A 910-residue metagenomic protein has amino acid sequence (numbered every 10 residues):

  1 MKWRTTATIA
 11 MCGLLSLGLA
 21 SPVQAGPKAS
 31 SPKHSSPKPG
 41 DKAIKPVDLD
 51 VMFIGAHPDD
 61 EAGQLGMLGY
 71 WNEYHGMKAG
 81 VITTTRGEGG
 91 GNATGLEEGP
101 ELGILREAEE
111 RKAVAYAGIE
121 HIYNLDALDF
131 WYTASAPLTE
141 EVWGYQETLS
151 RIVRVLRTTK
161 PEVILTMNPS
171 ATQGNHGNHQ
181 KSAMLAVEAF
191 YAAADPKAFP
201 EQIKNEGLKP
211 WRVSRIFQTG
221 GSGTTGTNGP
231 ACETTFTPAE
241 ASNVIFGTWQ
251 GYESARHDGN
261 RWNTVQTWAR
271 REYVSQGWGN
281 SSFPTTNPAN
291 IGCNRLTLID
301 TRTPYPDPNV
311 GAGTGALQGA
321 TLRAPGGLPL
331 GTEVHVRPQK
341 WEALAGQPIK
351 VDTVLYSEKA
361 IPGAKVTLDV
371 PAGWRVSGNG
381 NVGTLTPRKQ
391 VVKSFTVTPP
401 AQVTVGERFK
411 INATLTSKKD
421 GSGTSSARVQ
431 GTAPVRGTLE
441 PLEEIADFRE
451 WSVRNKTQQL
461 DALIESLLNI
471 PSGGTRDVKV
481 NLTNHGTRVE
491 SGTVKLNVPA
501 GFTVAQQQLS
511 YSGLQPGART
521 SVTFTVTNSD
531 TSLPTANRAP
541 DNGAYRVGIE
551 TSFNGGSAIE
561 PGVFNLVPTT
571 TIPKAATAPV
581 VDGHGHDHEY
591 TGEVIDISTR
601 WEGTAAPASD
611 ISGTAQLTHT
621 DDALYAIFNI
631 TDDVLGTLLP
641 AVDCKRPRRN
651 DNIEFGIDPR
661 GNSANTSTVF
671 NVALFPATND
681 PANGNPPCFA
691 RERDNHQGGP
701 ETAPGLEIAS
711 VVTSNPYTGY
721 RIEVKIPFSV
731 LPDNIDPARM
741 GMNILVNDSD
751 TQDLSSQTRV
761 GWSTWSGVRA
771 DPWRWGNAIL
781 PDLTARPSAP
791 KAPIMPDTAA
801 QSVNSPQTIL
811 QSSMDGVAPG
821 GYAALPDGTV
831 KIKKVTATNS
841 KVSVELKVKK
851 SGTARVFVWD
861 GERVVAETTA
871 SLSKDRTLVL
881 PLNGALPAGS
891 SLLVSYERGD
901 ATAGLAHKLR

Functional and structural regions predicted by a protein language model:
M1-P27: Secretory targeting and sorting signals
G26, S31-T159, Q180, M184-Y191 (+1 more regions): Active-site rim/loop-helix segments in enzyme catalytic domains that contact anionic ligands
K28-I54, L138-E333: Metal-dependent de-N-acetylase/amidase catalytic core
Y116, G383-V391, I470, Y511-T520 (+2 more regions): Short proline/glycine- and polar residue-rich coil/turn motifs
T314-E333, I445-L460, Q811-L825: Proline/serine/threonine-rich low-complexity linkers at boundaries of modular beta-sandwich domains
V354-K359, I470, N481-R488, N528 (+1 more regions): Asparagine-centered strand-capping/turn motif at beta-strand->loop junctions
G383-L385, T398-V405, S512-P516, T527-P540 (+2 more regions): Short, surface-exposed loop/turn segments at beta-strand-coil junctions that are enriched for proline with nearby
A413, E465, V478-N481, T531-R910: Structural preference for beta-rich elements and adjacent junctions enriched in aromatics
